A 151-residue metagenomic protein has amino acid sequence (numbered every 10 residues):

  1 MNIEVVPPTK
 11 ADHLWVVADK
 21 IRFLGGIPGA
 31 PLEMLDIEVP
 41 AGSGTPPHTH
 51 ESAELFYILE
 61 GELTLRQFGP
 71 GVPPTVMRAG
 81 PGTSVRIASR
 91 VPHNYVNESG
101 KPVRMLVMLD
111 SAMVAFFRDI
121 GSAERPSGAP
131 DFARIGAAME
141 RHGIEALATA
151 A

Functional and structural regions predicted by a protein language model:
M1-E33, E124-A151: A short, N-terminal "cap"/entry segment at the start of jelly-roll beta-barrel domains of the cupin/DSBH fold
P7, G69-R90: Short acidic-glycine-tyrosine-enriched beta hairpin
P7-P8, L35-H50: Conserved short histidine dyad/triad with adjacent acidic residue
F23, M34-D36, L55, V76-R78 (+1 more regions): Conserved hydrophobic/aromatic beta-strand scaffold that supports enzyme active sites
G25-G26, T45-H50, Q67, T75-M77 (+1 more regions): Short histidine-centered beta-strand/loop micro-motifs that create catalytic or ligand/metal-coordination sites
E51-F68: Glycine- and acidic-residue-biased ligand/ion/polar-headgroup-sensing regions
P81, S89-V114: Ligand-binding loop in jelly-roll beta-barrel domains
F117-R125: A hydrophobic, small-residue-rich beta->alpha segment in the mid-to-C-terminal subdomain of diverse proteins
